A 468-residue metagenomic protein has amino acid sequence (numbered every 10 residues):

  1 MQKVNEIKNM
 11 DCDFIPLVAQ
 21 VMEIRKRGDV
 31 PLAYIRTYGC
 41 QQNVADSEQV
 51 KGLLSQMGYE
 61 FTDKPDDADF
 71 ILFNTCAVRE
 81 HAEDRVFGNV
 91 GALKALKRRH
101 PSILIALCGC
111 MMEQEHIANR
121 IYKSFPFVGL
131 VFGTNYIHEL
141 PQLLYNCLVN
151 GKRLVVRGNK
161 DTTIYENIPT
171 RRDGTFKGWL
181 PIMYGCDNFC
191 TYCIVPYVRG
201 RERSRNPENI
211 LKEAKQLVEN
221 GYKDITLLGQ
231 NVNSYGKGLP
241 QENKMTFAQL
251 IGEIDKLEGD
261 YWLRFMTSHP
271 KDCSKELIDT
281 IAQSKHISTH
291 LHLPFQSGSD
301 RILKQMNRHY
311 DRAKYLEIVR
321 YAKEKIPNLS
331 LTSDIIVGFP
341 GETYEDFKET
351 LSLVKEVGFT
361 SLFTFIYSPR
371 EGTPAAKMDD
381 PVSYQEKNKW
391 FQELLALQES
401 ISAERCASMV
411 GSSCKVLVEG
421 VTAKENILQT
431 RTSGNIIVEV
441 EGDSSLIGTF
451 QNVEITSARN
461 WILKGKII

Functional and structural regions predicted by a protein language model:
M1-Q2, K377-I468: Terminal RNA-binding accessory module
M1-Y235, T246, E276, L291 (+4 more regions): Proteins enriched for Cys/Gly/acidic motifs involved in redox and nucleic-acid/cofactor modification
A77-V78, R199-G200, L239-E242, K304-Y310 (+1 more regions): Short glycine-enriched, charge-decorated loop/helix-capping segments at active-site entrances that position
S102-L107, H116, E219-Y344, K355: Conserved SAM/AdoMet-binding glycine-rich loop
D173-F176, C186-N188, I287, S297 (+5 more regions): Short flexible coil/turn linkers enriched for glycine and charged/polar residues that connect secondary-structure
C190, I210, L227, F265 (+7 more regions): Conserved, mostly hydrophobic/aromatic
E342, E349, G358-F359: Contiguous mid-protein beta-loop-alpha structural module that forms a pocket-lining wall or clamp of enzyme active
T364-D380: Aromatic/acidic polysaccharide-binding cleft in carbohydrate-active enzymes
